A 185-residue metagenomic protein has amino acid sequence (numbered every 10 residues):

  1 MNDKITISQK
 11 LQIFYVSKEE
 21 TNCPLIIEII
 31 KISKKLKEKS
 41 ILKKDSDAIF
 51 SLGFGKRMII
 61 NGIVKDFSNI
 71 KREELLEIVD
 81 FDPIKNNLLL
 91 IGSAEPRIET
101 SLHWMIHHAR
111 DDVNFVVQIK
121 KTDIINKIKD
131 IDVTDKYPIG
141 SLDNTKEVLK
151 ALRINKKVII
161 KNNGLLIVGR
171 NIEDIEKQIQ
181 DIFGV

Functional and structural regions predicted by a protein language model:
M1-V185: Glycine-rich flexible loops
